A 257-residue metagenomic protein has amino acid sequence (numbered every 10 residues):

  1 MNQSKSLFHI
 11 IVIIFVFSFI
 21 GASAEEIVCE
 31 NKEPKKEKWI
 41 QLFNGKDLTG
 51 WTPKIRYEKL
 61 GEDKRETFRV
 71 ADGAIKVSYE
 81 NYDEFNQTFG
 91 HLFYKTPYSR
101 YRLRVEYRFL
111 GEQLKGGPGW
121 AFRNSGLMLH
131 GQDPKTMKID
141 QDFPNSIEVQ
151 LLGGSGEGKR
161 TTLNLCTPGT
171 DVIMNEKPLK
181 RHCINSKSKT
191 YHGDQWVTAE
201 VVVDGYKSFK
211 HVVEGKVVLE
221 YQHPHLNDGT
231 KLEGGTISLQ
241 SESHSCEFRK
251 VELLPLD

Functional and structural regions predicted by a protein language model:
M1-I11: Bacterial N-terminal signal peptides that target proteins for export
N2, F19-I20: Short intrinsically disordered, low-complexity coil segments enriched in acidic
S6, A22-S23: Intrinsic low-complexity/disordered segments
I10-F19: Bacterial N-terminal signal peptides
A24-D257: Carbohydrate-interacting regions of secretory-pathway proteins
